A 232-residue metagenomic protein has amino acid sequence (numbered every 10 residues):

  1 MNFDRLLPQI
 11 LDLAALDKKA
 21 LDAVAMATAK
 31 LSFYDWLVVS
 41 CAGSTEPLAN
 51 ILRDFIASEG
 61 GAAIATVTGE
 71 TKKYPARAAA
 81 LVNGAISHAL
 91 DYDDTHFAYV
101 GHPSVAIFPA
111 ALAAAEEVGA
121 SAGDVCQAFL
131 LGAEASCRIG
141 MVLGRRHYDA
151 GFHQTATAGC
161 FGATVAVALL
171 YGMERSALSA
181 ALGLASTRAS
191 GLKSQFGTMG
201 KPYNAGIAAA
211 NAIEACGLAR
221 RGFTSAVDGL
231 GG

Functional and structural regions predicted by a protein language model:
M1-G232: N-terminal core-entry segment
